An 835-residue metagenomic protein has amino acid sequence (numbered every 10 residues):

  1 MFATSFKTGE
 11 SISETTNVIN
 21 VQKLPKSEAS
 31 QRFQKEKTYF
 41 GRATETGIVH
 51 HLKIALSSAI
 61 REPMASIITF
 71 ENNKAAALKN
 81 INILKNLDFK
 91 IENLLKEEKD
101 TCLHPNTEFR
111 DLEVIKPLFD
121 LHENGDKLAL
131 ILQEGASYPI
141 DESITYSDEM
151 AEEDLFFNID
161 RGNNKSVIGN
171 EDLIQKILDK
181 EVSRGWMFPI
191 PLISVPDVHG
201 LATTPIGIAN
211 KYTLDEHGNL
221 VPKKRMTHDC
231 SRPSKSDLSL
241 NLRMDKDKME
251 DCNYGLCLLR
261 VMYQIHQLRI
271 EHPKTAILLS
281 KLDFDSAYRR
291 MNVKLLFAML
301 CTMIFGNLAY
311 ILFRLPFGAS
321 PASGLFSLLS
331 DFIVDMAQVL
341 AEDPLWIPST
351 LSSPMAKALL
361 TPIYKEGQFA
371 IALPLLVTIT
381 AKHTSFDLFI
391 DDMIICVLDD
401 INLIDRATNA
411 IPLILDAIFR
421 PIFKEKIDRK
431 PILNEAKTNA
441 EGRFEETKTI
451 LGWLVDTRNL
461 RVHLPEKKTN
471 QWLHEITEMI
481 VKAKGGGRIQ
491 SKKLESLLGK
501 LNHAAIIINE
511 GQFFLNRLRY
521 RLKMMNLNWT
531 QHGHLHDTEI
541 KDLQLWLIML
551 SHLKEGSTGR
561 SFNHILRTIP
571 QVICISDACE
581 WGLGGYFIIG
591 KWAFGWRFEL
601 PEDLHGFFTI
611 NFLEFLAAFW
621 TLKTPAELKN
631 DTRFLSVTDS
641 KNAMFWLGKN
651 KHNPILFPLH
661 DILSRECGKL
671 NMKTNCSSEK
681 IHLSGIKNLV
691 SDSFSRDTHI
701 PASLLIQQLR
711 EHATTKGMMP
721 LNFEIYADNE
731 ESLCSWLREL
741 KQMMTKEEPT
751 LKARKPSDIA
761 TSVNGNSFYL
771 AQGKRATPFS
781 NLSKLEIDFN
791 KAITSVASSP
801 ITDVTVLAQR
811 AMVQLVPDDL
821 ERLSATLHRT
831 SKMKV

Functional and structural regions predicted by a protein language model:
F2-T275, A358-T361, L388, V397 (+3 more regions): Intrinsically disordered, low-complexity regulatory segments at domain boundaries and processing junctions
G162-D197, N210-Y212, L259-Q264, S330-E342 (+5 more regions): Inter-domain linker/hinge segments that demarcate the starts of reverse transcriptase and RNase H-type modules
G169, V182-A341, H463, N470-R517: Catalytic-core region of right-hand nucleic acid polymerases
C252-R260, K281, P344-P362, E366-T378 (+5 more regions): Polymerase palm active-site segment centered on the conserved acidic dipeptide of motif C
N307-L329, Y364-G367, I589-L616, T624 (+1 more regions): A short, polar/acidic, helix/strand-boundary loop motif
I311, G442-N563: C-terminal reverse transcriptase regions that engage the nucleic-acid substrate
V397, K623-T698: RNase H catalytic domain
W453-L497, M672, C676, S693-K832: Flexible, low-complexity interdomain linkers flanking nucleic-acid-processing modules
